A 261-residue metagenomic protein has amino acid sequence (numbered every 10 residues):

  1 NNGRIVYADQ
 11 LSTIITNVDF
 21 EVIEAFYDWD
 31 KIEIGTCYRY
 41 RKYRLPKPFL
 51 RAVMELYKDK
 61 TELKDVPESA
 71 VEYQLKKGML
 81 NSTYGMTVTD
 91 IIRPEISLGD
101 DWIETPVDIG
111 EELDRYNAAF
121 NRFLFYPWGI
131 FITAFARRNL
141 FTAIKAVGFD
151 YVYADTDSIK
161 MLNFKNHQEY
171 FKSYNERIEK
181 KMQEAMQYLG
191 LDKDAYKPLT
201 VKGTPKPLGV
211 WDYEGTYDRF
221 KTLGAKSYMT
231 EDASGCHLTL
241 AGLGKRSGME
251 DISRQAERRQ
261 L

Functional and structural regions predicted by a protein language model:
N1-L261: Conserved acidic
